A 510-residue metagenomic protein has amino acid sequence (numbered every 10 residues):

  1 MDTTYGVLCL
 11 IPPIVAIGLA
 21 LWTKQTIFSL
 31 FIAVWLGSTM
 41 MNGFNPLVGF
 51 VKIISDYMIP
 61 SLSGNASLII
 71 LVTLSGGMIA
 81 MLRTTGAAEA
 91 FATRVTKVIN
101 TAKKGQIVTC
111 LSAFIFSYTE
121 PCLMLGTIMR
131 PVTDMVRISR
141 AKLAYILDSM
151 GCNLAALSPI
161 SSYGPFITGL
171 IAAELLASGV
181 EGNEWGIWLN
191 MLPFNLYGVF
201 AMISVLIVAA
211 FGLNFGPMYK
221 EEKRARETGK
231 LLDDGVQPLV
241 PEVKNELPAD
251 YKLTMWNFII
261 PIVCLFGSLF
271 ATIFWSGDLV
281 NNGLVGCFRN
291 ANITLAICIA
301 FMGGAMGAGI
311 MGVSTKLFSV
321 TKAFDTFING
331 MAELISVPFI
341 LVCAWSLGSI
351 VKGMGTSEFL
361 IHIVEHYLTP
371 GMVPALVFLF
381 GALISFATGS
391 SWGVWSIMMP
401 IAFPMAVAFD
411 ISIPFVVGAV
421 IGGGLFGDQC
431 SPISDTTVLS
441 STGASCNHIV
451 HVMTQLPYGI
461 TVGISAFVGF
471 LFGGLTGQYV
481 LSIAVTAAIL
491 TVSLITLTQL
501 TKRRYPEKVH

Functional and structural regions predicted by a protein language model:
M1-T73, L196-G198, A209-A210, E227-S346 (+1 more regions): Hydrophobic transmembrane alpha-helices of multi-pass small-molecule transporters
M1-Y5, N42-G43, K97-V98, H362-L368 (+2 more regions): Short, amphipathic, aromatic/basic-enriched membrane-interface segments that mark the entry/exit of transmembrane
Y5, S29-G37, V72, G76 (+16 more regions): Alpha-helical transmembrane segments of multi-pass membrane proteins, especially transporters and channels
P46-A144, L317-F409: Membrane-embedded alpha-helical segments and adjacent helix-loop junctions characteristic of multi-pass solute
V95-W185, A387-F426, T436-V452, L490-Q499: Hydrophobic transmembrane alpha-helices that form the pore/transport pathway of multi-pass ion and small-solute
D134-T228, P248-N257, T437-L494: Membrane-core helix-loop-helix motifs of multi-pass transport proteins
M135-V136, I335-L347, V351-M354, L368-W395 (+1 more regions): C-terminal transmembrane helix pair
